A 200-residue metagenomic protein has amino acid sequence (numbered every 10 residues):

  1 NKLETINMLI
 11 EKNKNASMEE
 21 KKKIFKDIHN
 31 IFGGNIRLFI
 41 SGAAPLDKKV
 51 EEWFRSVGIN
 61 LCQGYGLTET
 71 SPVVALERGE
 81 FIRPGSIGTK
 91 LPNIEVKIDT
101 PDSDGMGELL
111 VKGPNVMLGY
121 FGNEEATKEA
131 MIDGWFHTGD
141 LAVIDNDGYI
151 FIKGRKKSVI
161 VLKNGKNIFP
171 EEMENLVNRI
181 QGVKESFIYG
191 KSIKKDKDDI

Functional and structural regions predicted by a protein language model:
K2-I82, E95, K184: Gly/Ser/Thr-rich phosphate-binding loop
R83, I87: SDR active-site lid
K90, K97-L162, N167, D196: Conserved ATP-binding/catalytic segment of the ANL
I168-M173: ATP-dependent adenylate-forming carboxylate-activation enzymes
I180-Q181: Acidic-histidine catalytic/liganding microenvironments
I193-I200: Conserved loop-to-beta-strand segment in the C-terminal subdomain of adenylate-forming
